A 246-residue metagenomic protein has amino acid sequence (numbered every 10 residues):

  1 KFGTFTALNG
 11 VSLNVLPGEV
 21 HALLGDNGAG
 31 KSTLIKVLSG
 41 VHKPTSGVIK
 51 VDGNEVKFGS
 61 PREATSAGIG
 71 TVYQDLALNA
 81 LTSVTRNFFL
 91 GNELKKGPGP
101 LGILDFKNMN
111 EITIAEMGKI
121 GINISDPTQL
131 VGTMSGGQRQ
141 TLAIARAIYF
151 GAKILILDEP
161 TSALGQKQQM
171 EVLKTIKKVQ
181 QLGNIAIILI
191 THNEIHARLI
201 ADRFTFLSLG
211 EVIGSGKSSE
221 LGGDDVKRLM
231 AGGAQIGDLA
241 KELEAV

Functional and structural regions predicted by a protein language model:
K1-V246: Glycine-rich phosphate-binding loops of nucleotide-dependent enzymes
